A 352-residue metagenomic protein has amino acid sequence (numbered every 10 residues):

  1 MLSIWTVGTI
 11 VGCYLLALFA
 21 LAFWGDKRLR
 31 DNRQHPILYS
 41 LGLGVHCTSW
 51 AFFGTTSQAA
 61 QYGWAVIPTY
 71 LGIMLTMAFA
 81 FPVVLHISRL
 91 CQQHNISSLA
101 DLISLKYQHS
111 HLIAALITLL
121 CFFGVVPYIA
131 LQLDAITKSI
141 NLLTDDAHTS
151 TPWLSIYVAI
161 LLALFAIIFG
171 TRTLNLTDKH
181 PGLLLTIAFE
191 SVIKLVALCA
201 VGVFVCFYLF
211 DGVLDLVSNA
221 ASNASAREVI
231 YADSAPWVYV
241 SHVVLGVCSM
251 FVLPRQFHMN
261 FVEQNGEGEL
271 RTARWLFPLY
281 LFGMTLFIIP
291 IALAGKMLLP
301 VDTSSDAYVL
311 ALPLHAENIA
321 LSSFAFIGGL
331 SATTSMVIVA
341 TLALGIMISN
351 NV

Functional and structural regions predicted by a protein language model:
M1, W24-R28, S57-W64, S88-L90 (+4 more regions): Membrane-water interface regions at transmembrane-helix termini and the short interhelical loops of multi-pass membrane
M1-G54, Y157-L184, F189, L195: Membrane-interface "cap" regions at the ends of multi-pass membrane proteins
M1-T9, Q61-G72, L142-I156, S225-V243: Interfacial loop-to-helix junctions that mark the boundaries of transmembrane helices in multi-pass membrane
I10, L21, G25, V84-L85 (+4 more regions): Hydrophobic alpha-helical segments and their helix-loop junctions in multi-pass secondary transporters
K27-R33, S104-S110, L176, R227-D233 (+1 more regions): Helix-boundary and loop/linker segments of multi-pass membrane transporters
N32-I96, S104, V205, V238-S249 (+4 more regions): Membrane-interface helix-loop-helix modules in multi-pass membrane proteins
P68-R172, L176, S241-S249, H258 (+1 more regions): Helix-loop-helix module between adjacent transmembrane segments
A114-T118, P181-A197, E269-G283: Alpha-helical transmembrane segments and their helix-start/interface "positive-inside/aromatic belt" motifs in integral
